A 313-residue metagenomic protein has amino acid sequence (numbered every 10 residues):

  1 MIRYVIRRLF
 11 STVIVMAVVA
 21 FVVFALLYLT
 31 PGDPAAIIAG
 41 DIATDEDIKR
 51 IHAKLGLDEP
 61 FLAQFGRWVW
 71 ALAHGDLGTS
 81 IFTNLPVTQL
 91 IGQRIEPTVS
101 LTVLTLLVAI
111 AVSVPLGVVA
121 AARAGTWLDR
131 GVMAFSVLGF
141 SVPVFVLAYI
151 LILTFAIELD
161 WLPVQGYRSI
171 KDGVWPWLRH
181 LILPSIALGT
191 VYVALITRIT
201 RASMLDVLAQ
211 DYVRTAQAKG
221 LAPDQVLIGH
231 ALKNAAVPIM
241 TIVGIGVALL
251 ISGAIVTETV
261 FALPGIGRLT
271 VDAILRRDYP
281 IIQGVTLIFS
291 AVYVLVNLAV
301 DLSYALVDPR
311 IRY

Functional and structural regions predicted by a protein language model:
I2-Y4, V13, I95-R130, V144 (+3 more regions): Alpha-helical transmembrane segments of integral membrane proteins, especially multi-pass inner/plasma-membrane
V15-G66, L159-H180: Hydrophobic alpha-helical transmembrane segments of membrane transport/permease proteins and related membrane-embedded
V22-L29, E59, R67-W70, A134-Q165 (+1 more regions): Membrane-water interface segments at the C-terminal ends of transmembrane alpha-helices in multi-pass inner-membrane
A36-I38, A63, G78-I81, L147-A148 (+5 more regions): Short, hydrophobic secondary-structure boundary micro-motifs
D58-V114: An internal, D/E-rich "acidic patch" concept
